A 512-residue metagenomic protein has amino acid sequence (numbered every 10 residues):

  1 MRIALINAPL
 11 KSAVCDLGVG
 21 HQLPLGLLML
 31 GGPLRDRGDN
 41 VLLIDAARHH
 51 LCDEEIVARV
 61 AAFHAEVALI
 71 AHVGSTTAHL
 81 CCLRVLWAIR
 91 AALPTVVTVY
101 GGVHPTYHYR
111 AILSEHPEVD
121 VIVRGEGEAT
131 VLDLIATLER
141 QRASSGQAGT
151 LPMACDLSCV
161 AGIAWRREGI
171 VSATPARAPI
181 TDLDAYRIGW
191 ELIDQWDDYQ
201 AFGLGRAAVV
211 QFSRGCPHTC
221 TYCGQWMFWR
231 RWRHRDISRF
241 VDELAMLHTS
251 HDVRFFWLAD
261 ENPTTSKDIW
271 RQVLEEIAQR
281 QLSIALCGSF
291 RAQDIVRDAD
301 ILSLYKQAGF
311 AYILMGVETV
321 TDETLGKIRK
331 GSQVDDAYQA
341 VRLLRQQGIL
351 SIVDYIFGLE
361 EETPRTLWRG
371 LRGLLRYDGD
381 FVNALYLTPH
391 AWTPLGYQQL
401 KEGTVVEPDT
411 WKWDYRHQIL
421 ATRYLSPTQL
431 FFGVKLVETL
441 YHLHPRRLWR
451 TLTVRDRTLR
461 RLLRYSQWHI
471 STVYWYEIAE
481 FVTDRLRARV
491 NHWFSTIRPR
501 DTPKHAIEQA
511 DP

Functional and structural regions predicted by a protein language model:
R2-L5, N40, E66, T95 (+3 more regions): Radical SAM enzyme core and accessory elements
P9-D16, V160, W165-F212: N-terminal [4Fe-4S]-dependent radical SAM core
S12-A13, Y109, H218, K267-D268 (+4 more regions): Flexible glycine/acidic-rich beta-alpha junction loops that bind and position SAM and/or redox cofactors in anaerobic
S12-L27: Glycine- and acidic-residue-enriched helix-capping/strand-helix junction motifs
Q22, D184-I352, R369-R372: Radical SAM [4Fe-4S] cluster-binding motif and immediate context
G26, P33-R37, L42-I180, W392: Glycine-rich beta-alpha loop elements in corrinoid/cobalamin-binding modules across cobalamin-dependent enzymes
A47, G102, A259-T265, F290-D294 (+2 more regions): Short, solvent-exposed turn/loop segments enriched in Gly/Ser/Thr/Pro and often Arg
I112-L132, L304-I313, R369-A384: Structural recognition of alpha->loop->beta junctions
